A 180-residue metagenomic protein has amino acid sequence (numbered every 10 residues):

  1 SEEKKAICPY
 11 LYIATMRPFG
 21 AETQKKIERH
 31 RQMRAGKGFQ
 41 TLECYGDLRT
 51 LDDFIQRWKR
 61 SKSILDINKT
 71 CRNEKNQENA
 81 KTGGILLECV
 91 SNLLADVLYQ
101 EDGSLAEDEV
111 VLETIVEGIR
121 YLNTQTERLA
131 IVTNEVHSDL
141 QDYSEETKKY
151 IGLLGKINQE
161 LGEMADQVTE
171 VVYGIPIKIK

Functional and structural regions predicted by a protein language model:
S1-R60: Conserved P-loop
K5-A6, M33, N79, T124-Q125 (+1 more regions): Alpha-helix C-cap/termination motif
C8-L11, G83, R128, Q167: Residues at the starts of beta-strands that form the adenosine-phosphate
R29-M33, R60-S63, L105-A106, Y150-G152: Short, low-complexity, polar/charged sequence segments that are solvent-exposed and flexible
H30, L86, N134: Conserved RecA-like P-loop NTPase ATPase core
C44-N123: Phosphate-binding/switch loop-helix module in NTP-utilizing enzymes
N92-K180: Replace "adjacent to P-loop NTPase cores in ATP/GTP-dependent enzymes" with "adjacent to NTP-binding cores
